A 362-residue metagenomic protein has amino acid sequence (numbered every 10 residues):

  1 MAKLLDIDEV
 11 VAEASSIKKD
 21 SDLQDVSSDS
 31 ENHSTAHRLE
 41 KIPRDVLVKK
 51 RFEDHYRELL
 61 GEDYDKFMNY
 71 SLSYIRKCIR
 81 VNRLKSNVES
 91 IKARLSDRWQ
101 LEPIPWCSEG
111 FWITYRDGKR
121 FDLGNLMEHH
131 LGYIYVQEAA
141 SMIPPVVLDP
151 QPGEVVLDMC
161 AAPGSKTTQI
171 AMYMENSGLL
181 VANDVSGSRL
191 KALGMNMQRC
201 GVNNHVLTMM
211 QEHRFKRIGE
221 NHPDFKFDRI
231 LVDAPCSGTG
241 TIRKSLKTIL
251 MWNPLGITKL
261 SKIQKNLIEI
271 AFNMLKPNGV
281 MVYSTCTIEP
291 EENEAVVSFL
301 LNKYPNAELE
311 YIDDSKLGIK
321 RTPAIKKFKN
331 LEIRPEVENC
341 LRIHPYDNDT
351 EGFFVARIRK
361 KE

Functional and structural regions predicted by a protein language model:
M1-E362: S-adenosylmethionine
